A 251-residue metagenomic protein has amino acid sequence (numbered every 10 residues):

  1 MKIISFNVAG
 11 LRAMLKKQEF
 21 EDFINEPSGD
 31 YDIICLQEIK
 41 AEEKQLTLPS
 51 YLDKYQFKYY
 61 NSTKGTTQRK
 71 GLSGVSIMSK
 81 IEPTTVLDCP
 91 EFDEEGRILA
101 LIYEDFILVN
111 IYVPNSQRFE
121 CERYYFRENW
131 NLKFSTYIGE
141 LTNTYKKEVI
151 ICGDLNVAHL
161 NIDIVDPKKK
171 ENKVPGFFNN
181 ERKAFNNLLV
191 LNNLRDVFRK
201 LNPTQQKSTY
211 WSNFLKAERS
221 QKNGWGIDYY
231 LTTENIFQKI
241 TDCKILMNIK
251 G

Functional and structural regions predicted by a protein language model:
M1-G10, D105-E120, C152: Active-site-proximal beta-strand elements of phosphoester/diester hydrolases
M1-L52, Y60-S62, T67-V75: N-terminal, active-site-proximal structural segment of metallo-dependent hydrolase catalytic domains
I3-N7, I24-K44, L108, I138-N161 (+2 more regions): Active-site beta-strand/loop signature of hydrolases that rely on acidic residues for catalysis
R12-M14, E42-Q45, S116-E120, A158-K168 (+2 more regions): Short catalytic/ligand-binding loop motif for oxyanion handling, primarily in non-cytosolic enzymes, centered on
K40, Q45-R118: Structured beta-strand-rich core segments of catalytic domains in phosphoester-bond hydrolases
T85-C89, N161-G251: Metal-dependent phosphoester-hydrolase catalytic domains
D93, I102, R127-T142: Internal catalytic-core helix/loop-beta-alpha segment that presents or stabilizes conserved functional determinants
V113-L132, K168-V174: Surface-exposed cleft-lining segments at the edges of enzyme active sites
